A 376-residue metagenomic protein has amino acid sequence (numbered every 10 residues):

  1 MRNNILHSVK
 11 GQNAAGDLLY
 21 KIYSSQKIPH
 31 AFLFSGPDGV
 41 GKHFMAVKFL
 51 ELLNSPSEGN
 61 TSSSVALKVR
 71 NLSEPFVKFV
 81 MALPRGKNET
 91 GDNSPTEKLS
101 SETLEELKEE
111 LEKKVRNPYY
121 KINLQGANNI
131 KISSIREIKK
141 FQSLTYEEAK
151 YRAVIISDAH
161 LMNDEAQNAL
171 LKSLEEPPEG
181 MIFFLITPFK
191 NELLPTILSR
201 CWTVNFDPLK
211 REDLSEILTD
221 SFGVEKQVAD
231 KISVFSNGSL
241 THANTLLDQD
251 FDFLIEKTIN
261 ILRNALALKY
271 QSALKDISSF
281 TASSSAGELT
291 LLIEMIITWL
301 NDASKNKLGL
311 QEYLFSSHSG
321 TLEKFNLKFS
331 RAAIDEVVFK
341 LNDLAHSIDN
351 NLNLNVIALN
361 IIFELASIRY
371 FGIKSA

Functional and structural regions predicted by a protein language model:
M1-N71, E179-I182, P188-M295, W299-A376: Charged, glycine-rich active-site and insertion segments that engage polyanionic ligands
R2-L161, E165: Clamp-loader machinery-focused feature within the broader ASCE/P-loop NTPase space
K140, K172, S199: Conserved adenine-binding aromatic site and its adjacent loop/helix in ATP-hydrolyzing domains
S143, N168-E179: Conserved catalytic/switch belt of AAA+ P-loop NTPases
E148-A153, P178-F184: Loop/turn-to-beta-strand initiation segments
D158-M162, L174, K190: Conserved Walker B
